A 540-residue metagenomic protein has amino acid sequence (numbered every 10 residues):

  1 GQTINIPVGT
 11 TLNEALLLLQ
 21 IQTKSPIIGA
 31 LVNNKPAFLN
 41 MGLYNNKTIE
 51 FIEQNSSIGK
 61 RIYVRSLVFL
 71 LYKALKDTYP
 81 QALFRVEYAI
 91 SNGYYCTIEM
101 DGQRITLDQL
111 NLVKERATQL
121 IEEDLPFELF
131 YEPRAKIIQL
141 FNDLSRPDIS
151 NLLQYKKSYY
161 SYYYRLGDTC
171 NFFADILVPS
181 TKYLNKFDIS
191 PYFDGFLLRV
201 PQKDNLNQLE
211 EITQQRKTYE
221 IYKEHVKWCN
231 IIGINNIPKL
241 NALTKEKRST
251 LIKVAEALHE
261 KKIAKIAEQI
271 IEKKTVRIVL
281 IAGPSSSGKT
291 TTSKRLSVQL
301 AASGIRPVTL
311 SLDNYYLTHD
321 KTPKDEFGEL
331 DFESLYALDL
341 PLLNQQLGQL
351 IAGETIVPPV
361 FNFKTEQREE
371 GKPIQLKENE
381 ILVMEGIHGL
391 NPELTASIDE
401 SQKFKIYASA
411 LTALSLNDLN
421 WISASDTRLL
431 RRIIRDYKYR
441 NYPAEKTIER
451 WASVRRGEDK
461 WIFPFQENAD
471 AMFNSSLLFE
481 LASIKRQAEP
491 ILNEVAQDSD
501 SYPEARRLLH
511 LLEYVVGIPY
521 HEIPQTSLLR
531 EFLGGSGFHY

Functional and structural regions predicted by a protein language model:
G1-I90, G102-Q103, L112-R116, Q215: Ubiquitin-like/PB1-type beta-grasp interaction modules and other compact soluble beta-rich domains
M41-Y44, T48-K60, L83-I90, Y95-K261 (+2 more regions): Auxiliary tRNA-acceptor-end handling modules of aminoacyl-tRNA synthetases
R248, K274, A396-Y540: Conserved NTP phosphate-binding and transfer environment spanning the P-loop NTPase/kinase superfamily
V279-I281: Hydrophobic anchor at the beta1->P-loop junction of P-loop NTPases
K289: Conserved lysine of the Walker
T292-L296: Hydrophobic positions on the alpha1 helix immediately C-terminal to the Walker A/P-loop
V308-L310, L317-K364: Conserved nucleotide-sensing/catalytic segment adjacent to the nucleotide-binding pocket in NTP-handling enzymes
N344-S401, W451-F465: Glycine-rich phosphate-binding loop used to anchor ATP phosphates in small-molecule kinases, encompassing both
